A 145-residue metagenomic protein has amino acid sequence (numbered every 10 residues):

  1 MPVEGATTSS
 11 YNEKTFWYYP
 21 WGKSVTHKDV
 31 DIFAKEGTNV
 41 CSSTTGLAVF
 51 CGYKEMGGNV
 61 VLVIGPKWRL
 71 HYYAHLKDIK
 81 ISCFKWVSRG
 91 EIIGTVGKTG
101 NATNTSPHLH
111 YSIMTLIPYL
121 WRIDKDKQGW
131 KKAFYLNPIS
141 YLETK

Functional and structural regions predicted by a protein language model:
M1-N59, R89, K98, Y135-K145: Surface-exposed, glycine-biased beta-strand/turn segments
S10-Y11, P66, L76, M114-L116 (+1 more regions): Generic beta-structure capping elements
G22-I32, V63-K67, I113-K125: Small beta-barrel nucleic-acid-binding modules, principally OB-folds
K35-G37, W68, L76, E91: A generic structural motif
G37, T45, P66-W68, T99 (+1 more regions): Solvent-exposed coil/turn segments that connect beta secondary-structure elements in extracytoplasmic/periplasmic
S42-K80, S106-H110: Zn2+-dependent peptidoglycan hydrolase active-site motif and core
S82-E91, S112-K145: Acidic, glycine-rich catalytic/binding loops that coordinate metals and/or anionic ligands
V96-H110: Active-site loop architecture of trypsin-fold serine endopeptidases
